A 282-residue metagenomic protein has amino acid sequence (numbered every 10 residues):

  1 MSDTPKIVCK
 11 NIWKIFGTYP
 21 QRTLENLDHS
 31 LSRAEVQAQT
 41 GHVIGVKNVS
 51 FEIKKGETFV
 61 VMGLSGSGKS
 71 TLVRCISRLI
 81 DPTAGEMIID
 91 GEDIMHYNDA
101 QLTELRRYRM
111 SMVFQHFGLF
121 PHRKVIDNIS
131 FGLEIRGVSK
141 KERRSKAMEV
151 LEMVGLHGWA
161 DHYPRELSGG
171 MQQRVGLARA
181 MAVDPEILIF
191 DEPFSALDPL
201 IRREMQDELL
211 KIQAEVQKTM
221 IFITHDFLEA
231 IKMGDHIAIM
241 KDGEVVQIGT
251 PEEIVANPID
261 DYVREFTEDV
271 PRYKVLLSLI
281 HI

Functional and structural regions predicted by a protein language model:
N26-E35, E92-D93, S130, E134-G137 (+1 more regions): Conserved ABC ATPase "signature" region
S77: Helix-to-loop junction immediately C-terminal to a conserved catalytic motif
G85-D93: Conserved ABC transporter NBD signature motif
Y163-L167, M171: Conserved ABC ATPase signature
A182-E186: A short, proline-enriched helix->beta-strand linker immediately N-terminal to the Walker B motif in ABC-type P-loop
I248-G249, N257: ABC ATPase "signature
I280-I282: Conserved small/polar residues in nucleotide/adenosyl-binding loops
